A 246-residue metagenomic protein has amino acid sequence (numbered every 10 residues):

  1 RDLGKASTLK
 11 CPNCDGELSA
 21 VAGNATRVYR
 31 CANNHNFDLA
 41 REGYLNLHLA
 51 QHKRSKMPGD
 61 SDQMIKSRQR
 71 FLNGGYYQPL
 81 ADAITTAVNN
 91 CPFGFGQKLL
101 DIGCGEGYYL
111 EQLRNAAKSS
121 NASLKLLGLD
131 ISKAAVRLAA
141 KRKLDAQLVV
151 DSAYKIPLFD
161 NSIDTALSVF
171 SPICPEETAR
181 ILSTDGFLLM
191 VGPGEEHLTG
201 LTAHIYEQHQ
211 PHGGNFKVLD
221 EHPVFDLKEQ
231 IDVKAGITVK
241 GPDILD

Functional and structural regions predicted by a protein language model:
R1-M57: N-terminal auxiliary segments of SAM/dcSAM-dependent transferases
R54, G59-L80, A87: Class I SAM-dependent methyltransferase Rossmann-like catalytic core, especially the SAM/SAH-binding loop
K98-D101, E106-K155: Class I SAM-dependent methyltransferase SAM/SAH-binding core
Y154-T165: A short acidic, Gly/Pro-enriched loop at the edge of an enzyme's catalytic core that lines a small-molecule cofactor
I163-E177, G192: A short SAM/SAH-binding and catalytic strip from SAM-dependent methyltransferases
D185-E196: Conserved beta-strand signature within the Rossmann-like core of class I S-adenosyl-L-methionine
T202-P223: Conserved Class I S-adenosyl-L-methionine
I237-D246: C-terminal helical/coil "lid" or tail adjacent to the Rossmann-like core of SAM-dependent
